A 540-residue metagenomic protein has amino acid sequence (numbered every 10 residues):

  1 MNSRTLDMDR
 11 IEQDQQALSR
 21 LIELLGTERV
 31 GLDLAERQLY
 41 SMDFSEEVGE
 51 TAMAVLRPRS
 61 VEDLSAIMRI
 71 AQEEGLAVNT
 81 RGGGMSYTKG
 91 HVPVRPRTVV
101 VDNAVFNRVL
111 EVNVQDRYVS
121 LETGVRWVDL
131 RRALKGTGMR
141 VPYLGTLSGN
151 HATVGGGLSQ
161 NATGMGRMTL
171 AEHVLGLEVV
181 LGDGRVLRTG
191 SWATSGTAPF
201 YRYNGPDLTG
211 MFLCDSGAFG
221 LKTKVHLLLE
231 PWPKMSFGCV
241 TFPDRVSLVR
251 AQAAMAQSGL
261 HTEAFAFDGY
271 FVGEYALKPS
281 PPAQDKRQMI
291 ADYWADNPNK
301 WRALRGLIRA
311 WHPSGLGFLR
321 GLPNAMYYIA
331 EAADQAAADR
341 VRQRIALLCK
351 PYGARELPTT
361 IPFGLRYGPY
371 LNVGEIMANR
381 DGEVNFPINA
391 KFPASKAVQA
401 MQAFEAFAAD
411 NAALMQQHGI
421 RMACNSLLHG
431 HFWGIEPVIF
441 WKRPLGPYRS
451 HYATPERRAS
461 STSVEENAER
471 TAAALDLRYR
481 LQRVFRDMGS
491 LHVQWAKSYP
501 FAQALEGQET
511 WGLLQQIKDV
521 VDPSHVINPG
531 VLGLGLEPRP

Functional and structural regions predicted by a protein language model:
S3-M8, S45-E46, E50-M53, L76 (+5 more regions): Conserved glycine-rich FAD pyrophosphate-binding loop
R20-M42: Conserved oxyanion/phosphate-binding beta-strand-loop segments in alpha/beta enzyme cores
E28-L34, V141-G145, V249-P281, A291-W294 (+5 more regions): Flexible, glycine/charged-enriched surface loops at secondary-structure junctions
V30-L34, R57-P58, V78-G82, K89 (+11 more regions): General beta-strand structural signal in soluble alpha/beta enzymes
S41-R140, G149-T163: Long, structured ligand/cofactor-binding scaffold of large enzymes
D63-A66, D129, V246-A251, A333-Q343 (+2 more regions): Short, conserved charged micro-motifs
R108-V112, T123, V128-S258, A264: FAD-binding subdomain of flavoenzyme oxidoreductases
R287-D296, L316-R355: A conserved active-site cap/scaffold subdomain adjacent to cofactor or substrate pockets
